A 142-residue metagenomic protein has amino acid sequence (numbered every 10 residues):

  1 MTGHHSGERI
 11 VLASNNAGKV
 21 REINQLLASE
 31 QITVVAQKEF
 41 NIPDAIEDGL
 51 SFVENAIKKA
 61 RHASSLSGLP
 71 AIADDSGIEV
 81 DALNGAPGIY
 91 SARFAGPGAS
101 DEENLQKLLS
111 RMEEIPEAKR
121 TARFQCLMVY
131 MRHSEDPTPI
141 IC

Functional and structural regions predicted by a protein language model:
T2-V11, A17-V35, F40-C142: Anionic-ligand binding patches
